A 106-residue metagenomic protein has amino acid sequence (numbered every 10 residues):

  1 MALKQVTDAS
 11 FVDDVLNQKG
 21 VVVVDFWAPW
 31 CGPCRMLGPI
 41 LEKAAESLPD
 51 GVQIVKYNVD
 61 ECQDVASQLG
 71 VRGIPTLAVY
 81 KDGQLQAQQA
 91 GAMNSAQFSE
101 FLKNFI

Functional and structural regions predicted by a protein language model:
L3-V21, Q63: A short beta-strand-turn-helix
Q5-V6, F26, G38-A45, P49-D64: Thiol-based oxidoreductase modules, predominantly thioredoxin-like and allied folds used for disulfide exchange
F11, F26-W27, L69, Y80: Conserved hydrophobic/aromatic "anchor" residues that stabilize well-ordered secondary structure elements
D14, V65-Q68, F101: CheY-like receiver
G20, F26-W30, G73: Short pre-active-site segment immediately N-terminal to redox-active cysteine/selenocysteine motifs in thiol-based
C31-C34, L77: The canonical Cys-X-X-Cys-His
K81-I106: Non-catalytic, surface beta->alpha helical segment in thiol-disulfide oxidoreductase systems
